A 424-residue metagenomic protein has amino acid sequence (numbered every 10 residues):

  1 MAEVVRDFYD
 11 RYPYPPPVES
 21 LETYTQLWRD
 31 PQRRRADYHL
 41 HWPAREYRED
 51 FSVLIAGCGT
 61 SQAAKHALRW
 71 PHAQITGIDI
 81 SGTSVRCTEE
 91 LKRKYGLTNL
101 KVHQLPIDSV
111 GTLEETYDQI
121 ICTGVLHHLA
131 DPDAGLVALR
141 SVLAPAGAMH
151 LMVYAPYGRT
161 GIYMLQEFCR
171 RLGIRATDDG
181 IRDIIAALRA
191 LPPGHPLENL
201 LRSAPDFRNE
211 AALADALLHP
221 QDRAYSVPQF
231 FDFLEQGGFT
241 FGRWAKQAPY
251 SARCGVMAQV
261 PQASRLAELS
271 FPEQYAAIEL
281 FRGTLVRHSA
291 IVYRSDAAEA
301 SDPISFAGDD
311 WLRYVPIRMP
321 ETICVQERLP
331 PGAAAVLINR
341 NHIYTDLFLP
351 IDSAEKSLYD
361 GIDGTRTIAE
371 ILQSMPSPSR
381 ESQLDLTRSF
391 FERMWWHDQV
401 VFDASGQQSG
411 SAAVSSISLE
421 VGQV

Functional and structural regions predicted by a protein language model:
R11-S52, K65: Conserved alpha-helix/loop element of class I SAM-dependent methyltransferases that forms part of the SAM/SAH-binding
G59-H72: Conserved SAM-binding loop of SAM-dependent methyltransferases across substrates and taxa, primarily the Class I
S81-T83: Conserved SAM/SAH-binding beta-strand->alpha-helix loop
K94-S109: Conserved SAM-binding strand-loop segment of SAM-dependent methyltransferases
D108-I120: A short acidic, Gly/Pro-enriched loop at the edge of an enzyme's catalytic core that lines a small-molecule cofactor
D133-G147: A short glycine-rich, Lys/Arg-flanked "PGG" loop and its adjoining helix->strand segment in the class I
A148-L200: Conserved class I S-adenosyl-L-methionine
A252-V292, Y344-V424: Long, charge-rich, low-complexity alpha-helical segments
